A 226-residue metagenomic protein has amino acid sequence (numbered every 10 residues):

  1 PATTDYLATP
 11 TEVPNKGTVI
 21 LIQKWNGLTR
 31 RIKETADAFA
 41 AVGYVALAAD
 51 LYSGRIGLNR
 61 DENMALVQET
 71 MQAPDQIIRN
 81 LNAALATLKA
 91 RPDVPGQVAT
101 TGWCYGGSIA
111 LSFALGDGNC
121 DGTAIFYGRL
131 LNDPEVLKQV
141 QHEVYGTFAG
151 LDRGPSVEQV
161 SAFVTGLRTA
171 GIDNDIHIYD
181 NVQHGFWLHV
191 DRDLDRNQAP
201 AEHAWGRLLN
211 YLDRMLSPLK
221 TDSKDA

Functional and structural regions predicted by a protein language model:
P1-D93, W187-V190: Serine-hydrolase catalytic machinery in alpha/beta-hydrolase-like enzymes
T35, S156-L167: Short alpha-helix in the alpha/beta-hydrolase fold that links the catalytic acid
P92-W103: Alpha/beta-hydrolase fold nucleophile elbow
G102-G106, A110: Gly/Ala-rich beta-loop-alpha elbow adjacent to hydrolase catalytic centers
N119-R129: A conserved short beta-strand
V140, G146-F148: Short beta-strand/loop motif that positions the catalytic acidic residue of the alpha/beta-hydrolase fold
L151-P155: Acidic catalytic loop of the alpha/beta-hydrolase fold
R168-A226: C-terminal catalytic histidine-bearing segment of alpha/beta-hydrolase fold enzymes
